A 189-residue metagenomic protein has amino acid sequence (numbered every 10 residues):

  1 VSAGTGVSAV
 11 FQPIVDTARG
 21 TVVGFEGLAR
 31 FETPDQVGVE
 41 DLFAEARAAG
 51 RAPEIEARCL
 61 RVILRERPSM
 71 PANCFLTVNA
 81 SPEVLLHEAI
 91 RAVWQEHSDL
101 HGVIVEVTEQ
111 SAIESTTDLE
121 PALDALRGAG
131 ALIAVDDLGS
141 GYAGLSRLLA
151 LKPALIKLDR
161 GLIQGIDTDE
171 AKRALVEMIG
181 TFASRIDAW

Functional and structural regions predicted by a protein language model:
V1-E45, V135: Active-site core of bacterial EAL-family cyclic-dinucleotide phosphodiesterase domains
A3-G4, R19, Q36, M70 (+2 more regions): Alpha-helix termination/capping residues and helix-transition junctions
V10-Q12, L28-R30, T77-S81, E106-T108 (+2 more regions): A cross-family glycoside hydrolase active-site/sugar-binding cleft signature
L42, I63, A122, I179: Aromatic/hydrophobic pocket-lining residues that form π-stacking "cages" and hydrophobic walls in ligand
R51-P121: Catalytic core of bacterial c-di-GMP phosphodiesterases, primarily the EAL and HD-GYP domains, capturing alpha-helical
E56, I90, L119, G141-G144 (+1 more regions): The cytosolic transmitter module of two-component sensor histidine kinases
E96-I166, S184-W189: The catalytic core of metal-dependent phosphodiesterases that act on cyclic dinucleotides
V176-I186: Alpha-helix-loop-beta-strand connector modules within alpha/beta enzyme cores
